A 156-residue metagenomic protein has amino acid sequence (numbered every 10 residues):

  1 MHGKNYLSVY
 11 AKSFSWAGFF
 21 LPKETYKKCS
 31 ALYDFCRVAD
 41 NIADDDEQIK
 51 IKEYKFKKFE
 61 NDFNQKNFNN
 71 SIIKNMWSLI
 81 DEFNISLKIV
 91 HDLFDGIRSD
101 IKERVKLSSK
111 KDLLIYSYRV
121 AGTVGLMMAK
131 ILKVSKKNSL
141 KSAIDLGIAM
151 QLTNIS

Functional and structural regions predicted by a protein language model:
M1-S156: Acidic catalytic motifs of isoprenoid enzymes
